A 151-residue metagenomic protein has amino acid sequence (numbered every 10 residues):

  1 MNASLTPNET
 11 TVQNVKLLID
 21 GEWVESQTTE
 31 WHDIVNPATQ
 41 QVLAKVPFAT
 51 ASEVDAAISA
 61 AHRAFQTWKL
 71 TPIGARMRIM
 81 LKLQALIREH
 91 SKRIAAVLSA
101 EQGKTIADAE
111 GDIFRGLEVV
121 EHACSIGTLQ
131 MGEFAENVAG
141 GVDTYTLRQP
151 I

Functional and structural regions predicted by a protein language model:
M1-K45, R78, G132-I151: Terminal low-complexity tails and localization/encapsulation signals of metabolic enzymes
L43-Q130: Glycine-rich loop-to-alpha-helix module at the N-terminal edge of alpha/beta enzyme cores
